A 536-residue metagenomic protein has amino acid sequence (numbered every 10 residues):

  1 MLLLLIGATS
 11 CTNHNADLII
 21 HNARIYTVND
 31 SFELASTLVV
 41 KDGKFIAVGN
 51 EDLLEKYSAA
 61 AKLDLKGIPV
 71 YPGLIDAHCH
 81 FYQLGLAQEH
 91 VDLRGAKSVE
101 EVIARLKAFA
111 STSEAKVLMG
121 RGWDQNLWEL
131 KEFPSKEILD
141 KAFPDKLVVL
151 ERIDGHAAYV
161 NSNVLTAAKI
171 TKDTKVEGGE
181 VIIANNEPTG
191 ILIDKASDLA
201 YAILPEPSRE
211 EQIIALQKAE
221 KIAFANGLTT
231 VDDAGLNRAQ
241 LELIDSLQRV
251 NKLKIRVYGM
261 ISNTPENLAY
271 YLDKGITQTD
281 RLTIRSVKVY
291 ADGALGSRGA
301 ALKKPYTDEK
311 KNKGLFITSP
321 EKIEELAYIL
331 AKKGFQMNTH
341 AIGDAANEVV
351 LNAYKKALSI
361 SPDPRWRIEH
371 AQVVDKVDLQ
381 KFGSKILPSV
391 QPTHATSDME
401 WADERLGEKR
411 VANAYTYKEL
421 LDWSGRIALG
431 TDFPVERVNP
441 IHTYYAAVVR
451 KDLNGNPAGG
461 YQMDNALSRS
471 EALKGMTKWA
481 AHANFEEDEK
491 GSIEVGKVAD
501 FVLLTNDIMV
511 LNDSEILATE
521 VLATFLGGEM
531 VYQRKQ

Functional and structural regions predicted by a protein language model:
M1-A16: Bacterial Sec-dependent N-terminal signal peptides
T12-N22, Y26, D30-Y270, V289-A346 (+5 more regions): Divalent metal-binding segments
A47-V48, G120, F501-L504, Q533: A generic structural signal for residues embedded in beta-strands
L247-N251, K274-L282, S361, F382-K385: Acidic (Asp/Glu)-rich catalytic clusters
N267-Y270, D398-A402, N456, R534-Q536: Short, charged, surface-exposed secondary-structure boundary motifs
R281-G299, K385-T396: Non-cysteine beta-strand/loop elements that form the S-adenosyl-L-methionine
Y328-N338, A345-W366, H370, K376-Q380 (+4 more regions): His/Asp/Glu-enriched, well-ordered alpha-helical/loop segment that forms or immediately abuts the divalent-metal
V521-K535: Short peripheral tails and domain-boundary helices/loops at the edges of structured domains
